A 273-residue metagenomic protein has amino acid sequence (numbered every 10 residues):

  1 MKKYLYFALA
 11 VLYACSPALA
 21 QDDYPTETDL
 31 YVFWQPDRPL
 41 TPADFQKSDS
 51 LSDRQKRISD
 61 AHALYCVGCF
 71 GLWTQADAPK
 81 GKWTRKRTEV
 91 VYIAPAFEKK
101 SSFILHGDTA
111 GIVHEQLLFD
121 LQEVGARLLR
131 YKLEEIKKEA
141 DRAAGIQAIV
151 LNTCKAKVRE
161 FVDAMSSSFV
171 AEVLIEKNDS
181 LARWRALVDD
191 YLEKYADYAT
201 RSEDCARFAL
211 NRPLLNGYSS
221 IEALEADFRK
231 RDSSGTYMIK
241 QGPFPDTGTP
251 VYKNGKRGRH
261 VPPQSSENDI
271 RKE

Functional and structural regions predicted by a protein language model:
M1-Y24: Bacterial Sec-dependent N-terminal signal peptides
F7, G111, G125-R127: A structural preference for long, well-packed, hydrophobic secondary-structure segments
Q21-H106, F119, R127-E273: Extended, composition-driven regions rather than compact fold-specific motifs
A110-Q122: Active-site recognition of the HExxH zinc-binding catalytic motif
